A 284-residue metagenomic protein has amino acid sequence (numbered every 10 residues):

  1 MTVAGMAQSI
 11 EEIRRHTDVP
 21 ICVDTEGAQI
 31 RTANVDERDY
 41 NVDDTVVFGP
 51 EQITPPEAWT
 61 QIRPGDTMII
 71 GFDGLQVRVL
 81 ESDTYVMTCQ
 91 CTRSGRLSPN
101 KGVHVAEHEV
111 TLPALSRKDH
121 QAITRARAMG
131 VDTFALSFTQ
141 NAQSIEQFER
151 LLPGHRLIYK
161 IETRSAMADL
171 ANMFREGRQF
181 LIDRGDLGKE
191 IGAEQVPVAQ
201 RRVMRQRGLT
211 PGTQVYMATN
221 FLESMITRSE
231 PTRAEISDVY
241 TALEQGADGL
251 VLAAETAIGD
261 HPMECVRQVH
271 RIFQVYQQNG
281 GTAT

Functional and structural regions predicted by a protein language model:
M1-T284: Non-catalytic helical/linker scaffolds that mediate oligomerization, partner binding, and domain coupling around large
